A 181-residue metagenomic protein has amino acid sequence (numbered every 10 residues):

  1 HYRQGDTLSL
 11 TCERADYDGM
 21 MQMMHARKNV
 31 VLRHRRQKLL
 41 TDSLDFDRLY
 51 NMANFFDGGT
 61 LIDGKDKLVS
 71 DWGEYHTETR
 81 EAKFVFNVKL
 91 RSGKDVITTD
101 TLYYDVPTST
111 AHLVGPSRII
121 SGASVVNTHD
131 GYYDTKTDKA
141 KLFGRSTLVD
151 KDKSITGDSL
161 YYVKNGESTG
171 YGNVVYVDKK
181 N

Functional and structural regions predicted by a protein language model:
H1-N181: Structural signature for solvent-exposed beta-strand/loop edge elements and short helix-capping sites, enriched
